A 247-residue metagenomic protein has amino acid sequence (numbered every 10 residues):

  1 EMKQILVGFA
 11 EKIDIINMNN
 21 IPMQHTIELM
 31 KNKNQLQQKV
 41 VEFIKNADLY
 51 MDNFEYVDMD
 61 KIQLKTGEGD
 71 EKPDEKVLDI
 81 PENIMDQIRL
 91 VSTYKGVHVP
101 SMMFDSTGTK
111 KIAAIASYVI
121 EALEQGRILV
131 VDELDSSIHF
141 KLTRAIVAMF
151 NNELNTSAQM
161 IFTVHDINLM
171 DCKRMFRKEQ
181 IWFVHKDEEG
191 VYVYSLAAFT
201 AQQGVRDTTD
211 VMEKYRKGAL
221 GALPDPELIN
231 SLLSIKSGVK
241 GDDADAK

Functional and structural regions predicted by a protein language model:
E1-A114, E124, E213-A222, P226-K247: Phosphate-coordinating catalytic segments in nucleotide- and nucleic-acid-processing enzymes
A47-D48, V119, F150, K173: Generic structural signal for hydrophobic core residues of well-folded globular domains
I112-A113, Y118, A148-M149: Phosphate-binding glycine-rich loops of NTP-binding sites
V119-R127: Short basic/glycine-enriched coil/helix segment immediately N-terminal to the Walker B
Q125, A145-K247: C-terminal lobe/lid and adjacent interdomain/linker elements of RecA-like ASCE P-loop ATPase modules
D132-L134: Walker B catalytic acidic pair
S136-F140: Conserved D-loop-proximal element of ABC-family nucleotide-binding domains
